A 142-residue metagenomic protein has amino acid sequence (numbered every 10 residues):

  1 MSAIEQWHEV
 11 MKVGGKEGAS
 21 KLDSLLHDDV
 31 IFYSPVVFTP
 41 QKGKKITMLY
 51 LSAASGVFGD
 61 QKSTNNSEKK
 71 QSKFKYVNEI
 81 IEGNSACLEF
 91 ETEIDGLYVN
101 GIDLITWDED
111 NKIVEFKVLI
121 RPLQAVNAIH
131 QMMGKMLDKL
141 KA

Functional and structural regions predicted by a protein language model:
M1-A142: C-terminal and inter-domain tail/linker signature
